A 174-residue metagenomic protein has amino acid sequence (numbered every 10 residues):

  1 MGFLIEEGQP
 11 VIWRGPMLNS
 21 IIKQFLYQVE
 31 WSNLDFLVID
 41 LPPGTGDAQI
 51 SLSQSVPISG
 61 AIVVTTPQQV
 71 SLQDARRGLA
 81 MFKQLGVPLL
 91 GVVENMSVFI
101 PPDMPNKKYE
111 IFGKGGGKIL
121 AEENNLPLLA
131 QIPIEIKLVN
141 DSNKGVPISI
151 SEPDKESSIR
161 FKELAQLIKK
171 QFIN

Functional and structural regions predicted by a protein language model:
M1-G2, D141-N143: The feature captures the short pre-catalytic strand/loop hairpin that immediately precedes and shapes the active-site
M1-V38, P43-T45, S51, S55-V56 (+1 more regions): Flexible phosphate-sensing "switch/lid" loops adjacent to ATP/NTP-binding sites across phosphate-transfer
Q9, V139-S142: Short, solvent-exposed polar/charged micro-motifs at secondary-structure junctions
I12, P16, Q73, I111 (+1 more regions): Conserved phosphate-coordination/catalytic loops
Q24, Q28-W31, D35-N140: Conserved catalytic-core segment of NTP-binding enzymes
S71, S157-R160: An acidic site on a long C-lobe helix of protein kinase domains
G115, K155-S158: Serine-centered coil/turn micro-motif
K144-K155: C-terminal boundary of histidine-terminating zinc-finger modules
